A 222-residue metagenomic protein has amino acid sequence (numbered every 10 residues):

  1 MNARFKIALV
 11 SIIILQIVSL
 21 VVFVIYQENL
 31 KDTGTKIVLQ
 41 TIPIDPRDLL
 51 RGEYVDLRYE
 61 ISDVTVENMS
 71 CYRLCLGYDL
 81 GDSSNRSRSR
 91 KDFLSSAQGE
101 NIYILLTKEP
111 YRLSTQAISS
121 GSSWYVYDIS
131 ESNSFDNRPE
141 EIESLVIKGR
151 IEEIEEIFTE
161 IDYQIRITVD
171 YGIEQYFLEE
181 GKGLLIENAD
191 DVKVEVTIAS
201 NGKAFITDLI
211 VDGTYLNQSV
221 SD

Functional and structural regions predicted by a protein language model:
N2-T35, L39, P43-D222: Helix-rich terminal scaffold detector
